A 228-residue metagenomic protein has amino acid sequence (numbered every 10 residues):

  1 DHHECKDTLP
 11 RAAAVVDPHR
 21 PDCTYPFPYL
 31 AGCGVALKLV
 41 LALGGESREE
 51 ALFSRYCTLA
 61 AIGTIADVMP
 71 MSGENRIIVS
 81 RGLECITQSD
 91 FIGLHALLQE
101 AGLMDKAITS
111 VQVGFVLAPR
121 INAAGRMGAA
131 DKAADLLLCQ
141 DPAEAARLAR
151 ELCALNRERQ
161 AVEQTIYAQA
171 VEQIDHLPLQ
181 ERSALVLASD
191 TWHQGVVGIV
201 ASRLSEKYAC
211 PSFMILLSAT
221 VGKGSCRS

Functional and structural regions predicted by a protein language model:
H2-C5, A14, H19-P21, D190-T191 (+1 more regions): Short, ordered loop/turn segments at secondary-structure junctions
H2-H3, P18, C33, V68 (+1 more regions): Generic detector of well-ordered alpha-helical packing
H3, P10-R11, V200-A201: Short Gly/Thr/Asp-enriched flexible loops that form oxyanion-binding sites at enzyme active sites
K6, C23-A31, M69-P70, A161: Alpha-helix capping and helix-loop boundary segments enriched in small/acidic/polar residues
D7-L9, G222-K223: Short secondary-structure boundary/hinge segments and terminal tails
L9-A12, Y208: Short, structured coil segments at secondary-structure junctions
R11-I65: Short alpha-helices
G45-S228: Hydrophobic helix-and-loop "lid/oligomerization" segment in the mid-to-C-terminal part of catalytic domains
